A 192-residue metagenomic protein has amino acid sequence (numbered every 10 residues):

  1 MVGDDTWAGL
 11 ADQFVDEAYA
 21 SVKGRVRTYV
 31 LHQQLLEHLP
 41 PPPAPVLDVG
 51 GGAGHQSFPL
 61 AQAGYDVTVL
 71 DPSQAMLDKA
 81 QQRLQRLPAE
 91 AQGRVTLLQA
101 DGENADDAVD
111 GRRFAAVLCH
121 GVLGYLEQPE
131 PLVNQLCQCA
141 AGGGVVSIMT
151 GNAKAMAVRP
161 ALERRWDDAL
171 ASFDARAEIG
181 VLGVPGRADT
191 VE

Functional and structural regions predicted by a protein language model:
M1-P42, H55, P59, M76-K79 (+1 more regions): Conserved class I S-adenosyl-L-methionine
P43-G50: Conserved class I S-adenosyl-L-methionine
L47, H55-A105: Class I SAM-dependent methyltransferase SAM/SAH-binding core
L118: A conserved beta-strand element that flanks and buttresses the S-adenosyl-L-methionine
G121-V122: Short catalytic micro-motifs in class I SAM-dependent methyltransferases
E130-V145: A short glycine-rich, Lys/Arg-flanked "PGG" loop and its adjoining helix->strand segment in the class I
V145-D174: Conserved class I S-adenosyl-L-methionine
P185-E192: Short alpha-helix
